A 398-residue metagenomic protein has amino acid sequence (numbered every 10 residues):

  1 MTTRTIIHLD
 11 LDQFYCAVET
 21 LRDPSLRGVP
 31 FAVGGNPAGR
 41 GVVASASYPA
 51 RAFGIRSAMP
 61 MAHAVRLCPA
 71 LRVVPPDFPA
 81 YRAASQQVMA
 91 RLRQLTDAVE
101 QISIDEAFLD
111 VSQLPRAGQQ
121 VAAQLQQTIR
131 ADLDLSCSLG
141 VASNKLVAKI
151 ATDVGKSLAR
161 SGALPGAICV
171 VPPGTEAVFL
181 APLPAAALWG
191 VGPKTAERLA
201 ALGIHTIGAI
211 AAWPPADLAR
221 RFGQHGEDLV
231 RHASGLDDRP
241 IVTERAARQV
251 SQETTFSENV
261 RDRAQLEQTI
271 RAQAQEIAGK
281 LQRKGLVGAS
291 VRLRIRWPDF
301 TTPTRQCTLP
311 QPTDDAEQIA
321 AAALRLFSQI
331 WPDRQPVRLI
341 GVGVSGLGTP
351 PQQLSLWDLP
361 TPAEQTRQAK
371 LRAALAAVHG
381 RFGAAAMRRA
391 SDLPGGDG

Functional and structural regions predicted by a protein language model:
M1-R231, R239-I241, G279, P362-G398: Gly/Gly-Pro- and Ser/Thr-rich, intrinsically disordered tail segments characteristic of DNA damage-repair and tolerance
H8, A187, T195-V337: DNA-contacting surface of Y-family translesion DNA polymerases
F14, P37-R40, P298-T302, L347-P350: Short, charged/polar surface micro-motifs in flexible loops or helix N-caps
V29, C137, A289-V291, I340 (+1 more regions): Change "...and in nucleic-acid phosphodiester-cleaving endonucleases..." to "...and in nucleic-acid processing enzymes
A107-Q113, T304-C307, L354-L359: Short, hydrophobic beta-strand segments
S143-L146, G235, V287-P298, V337-G348 (+1 more regions): A glycine-rich phosphate-binding loop feature that marks nucleotide/adenosyl-phosphate handling sites
Q311-G398: Acidic, metal-coordinating catalytic segment for phosphate/diphosphate chemistry, firing primarily on the Nudix
